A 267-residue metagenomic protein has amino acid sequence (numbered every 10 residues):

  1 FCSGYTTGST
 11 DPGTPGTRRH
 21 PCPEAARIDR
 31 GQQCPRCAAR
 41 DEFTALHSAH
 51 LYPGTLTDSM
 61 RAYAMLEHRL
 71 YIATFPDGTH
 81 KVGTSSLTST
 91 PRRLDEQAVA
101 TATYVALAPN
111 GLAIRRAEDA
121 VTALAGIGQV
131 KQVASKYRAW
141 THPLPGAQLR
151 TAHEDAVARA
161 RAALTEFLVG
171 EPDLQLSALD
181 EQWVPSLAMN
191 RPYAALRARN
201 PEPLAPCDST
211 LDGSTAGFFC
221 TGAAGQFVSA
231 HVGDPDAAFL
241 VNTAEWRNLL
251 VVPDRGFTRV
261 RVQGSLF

Functional and structural regions predicted by a protein language model:
F1-F267: Non-catalytic accessory segments flanking enzymatic or RNA/DNA-binding domains
